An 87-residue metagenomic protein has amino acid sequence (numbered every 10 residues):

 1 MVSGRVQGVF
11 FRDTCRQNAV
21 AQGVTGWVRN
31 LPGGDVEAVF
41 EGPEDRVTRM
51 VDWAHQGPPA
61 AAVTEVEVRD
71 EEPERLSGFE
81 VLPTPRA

Functional and structural regions predicted by a protein language model:
M1-A87: Intrinsically disordered, low-complexity, mixed-charge
